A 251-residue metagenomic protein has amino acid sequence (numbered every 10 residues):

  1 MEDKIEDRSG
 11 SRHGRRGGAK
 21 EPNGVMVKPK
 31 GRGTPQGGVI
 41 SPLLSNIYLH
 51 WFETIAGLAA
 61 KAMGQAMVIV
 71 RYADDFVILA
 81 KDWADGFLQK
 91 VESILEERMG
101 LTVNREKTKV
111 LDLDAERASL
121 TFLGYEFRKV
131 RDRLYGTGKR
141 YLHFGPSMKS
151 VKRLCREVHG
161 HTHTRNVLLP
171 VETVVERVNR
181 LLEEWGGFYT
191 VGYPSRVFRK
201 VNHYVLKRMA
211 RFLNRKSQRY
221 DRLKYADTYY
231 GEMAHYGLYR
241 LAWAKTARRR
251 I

Functional and structural regions predicted by a protein language model:
M1-I251: Non-catalytic terminal/accessory segments
